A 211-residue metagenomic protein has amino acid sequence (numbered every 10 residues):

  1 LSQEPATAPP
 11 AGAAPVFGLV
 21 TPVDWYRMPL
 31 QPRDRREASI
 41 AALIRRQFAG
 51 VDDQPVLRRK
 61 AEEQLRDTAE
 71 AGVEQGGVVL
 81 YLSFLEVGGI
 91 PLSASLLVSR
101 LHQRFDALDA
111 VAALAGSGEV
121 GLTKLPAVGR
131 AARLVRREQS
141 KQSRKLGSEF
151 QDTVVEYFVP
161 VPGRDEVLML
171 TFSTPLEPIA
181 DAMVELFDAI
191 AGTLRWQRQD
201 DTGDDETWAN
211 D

Functional and structural regions predicted by a protein language model:
L1-A13, T202, T207-D211: Short, low-complexity, intrinsically disordered N-terminal peptides in bacterial proteins
Q3-D106: Secretory pathway targeting signatures of secreted, lumenal, and periplasmic proteins
G12, F158-D165: Short glycine/proline-enriched loop/turn "hinge" motifs that connect secondary-structure elements and lie
V16, E149-T153, V167: Short, mixed charged/polar active-site loops that provide acid/base catalysis or chelate metal/phosphate cofactors
W25, T171-D211: Surface-exposed amphipathic alpha-helical segments
R36-A38, S143, E177-I179: A short local loop/turn or secondary-structure capping micro-motif enriched for an aromatic residue
E70-V159, W208-D211: Signature of long, low-cysteine stretches enriched in small and polar/charged residues
A94-L96, L168-T171: Active-site-flanking beta-strand signature of metal-NTP-handling nucleotidyl enzymes and homologous cyclase-like
